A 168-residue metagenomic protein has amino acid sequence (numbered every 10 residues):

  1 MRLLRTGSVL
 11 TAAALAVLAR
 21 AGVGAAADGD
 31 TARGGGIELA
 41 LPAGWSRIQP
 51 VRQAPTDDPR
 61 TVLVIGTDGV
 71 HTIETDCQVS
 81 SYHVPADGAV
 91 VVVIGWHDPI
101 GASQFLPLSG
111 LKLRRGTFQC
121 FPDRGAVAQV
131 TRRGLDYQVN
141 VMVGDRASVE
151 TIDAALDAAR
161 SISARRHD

Functional and structural regions predicted by a protein language model:
M1-L10: Bacterial N-terminal signal peptides that target proteins for export
T6, V17-G35: C-terminal region of N-terminal signal peptides and the immediate post-cleavage residues of exported proteins
V9-R20, L41, A155-A158: Hydrophobic alpha-helical membrane segments, chiefly transmembrane helices and signal peptide h-regions, characterized
A16, T72-I73, G116: Secretory pathway export signals and precursors
D28-P99, F121: Secretory pathway targeting signatures of secreted, lumenal, and periplasmic proteins
I37, A147-A154: Extracytoplasmic/periplasmic, Sec-exported soluble proteins
V84-E150, H167-D168: Signature of long, low-cysteine stretches enriched in small and polar/charged residues
A155-D168: Short, low-complexity, Pro/Ser/Thr/Gly-rich segments in the mature regions of secreted, periplasmic
